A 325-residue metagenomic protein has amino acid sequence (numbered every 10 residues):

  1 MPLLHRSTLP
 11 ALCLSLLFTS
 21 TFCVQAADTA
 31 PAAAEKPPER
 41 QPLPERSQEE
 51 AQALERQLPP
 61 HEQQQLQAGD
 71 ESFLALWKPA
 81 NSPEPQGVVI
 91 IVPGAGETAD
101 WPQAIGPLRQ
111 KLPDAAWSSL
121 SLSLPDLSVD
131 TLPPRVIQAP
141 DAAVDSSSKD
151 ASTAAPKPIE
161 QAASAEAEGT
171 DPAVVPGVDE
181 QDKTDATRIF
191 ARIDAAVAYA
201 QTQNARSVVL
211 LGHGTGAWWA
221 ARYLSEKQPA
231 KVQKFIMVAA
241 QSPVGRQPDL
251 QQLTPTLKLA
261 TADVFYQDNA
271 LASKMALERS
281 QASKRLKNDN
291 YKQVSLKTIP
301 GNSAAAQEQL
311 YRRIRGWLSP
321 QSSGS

Functional and structural regions predicted by a protein language model:
P10-T21: Bacterial N-terminal signal peptides
T29-A80: N-terminal cap/lid segment of alpha/beta-hydrolase-fold proteins
P85-G94: Short beta-strand element of the alpha/beta-hydrolase
Q103-L120: Short amphipathic alpha-helix adjacent to the substrate-entry channel of hydrolases
T131-Q203: Alpha/beta-hydrolase active-site loop
L210-A221: Gly/Ala-rich beta-loop-alpha elbow adjacent to hydrolase catalytic centers
P229, Q233-G301: The feature captures the conserved acid-bearing segment of alpha/beta-hydrolase catalytic domains
D289-S325: C-terminal catalytic histidine-bearing segment of alpha/beta-hydrolase fold enzymes
